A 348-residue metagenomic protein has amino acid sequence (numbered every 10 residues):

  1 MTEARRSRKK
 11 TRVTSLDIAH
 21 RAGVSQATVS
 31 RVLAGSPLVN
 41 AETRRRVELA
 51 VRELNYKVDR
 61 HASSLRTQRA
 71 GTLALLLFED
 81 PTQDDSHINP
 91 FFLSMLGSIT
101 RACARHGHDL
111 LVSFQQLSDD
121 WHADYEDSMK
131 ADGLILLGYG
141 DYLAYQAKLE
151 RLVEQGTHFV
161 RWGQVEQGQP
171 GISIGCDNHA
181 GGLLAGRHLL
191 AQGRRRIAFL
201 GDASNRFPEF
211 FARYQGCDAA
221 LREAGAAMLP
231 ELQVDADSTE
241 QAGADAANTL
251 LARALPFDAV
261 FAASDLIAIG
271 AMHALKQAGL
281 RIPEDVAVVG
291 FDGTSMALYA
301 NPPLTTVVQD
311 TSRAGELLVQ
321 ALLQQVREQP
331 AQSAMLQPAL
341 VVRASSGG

Functional and structural regions predicted by a protein language model:
M1-G71: N-terminal helix-turn-helix DNA-binding module of bacterial transcription factors
M1-K10, Q68, T72-L76, D80-R187 (+3 more regions): Alpha-helical recognition/docking segments in bacterial nutrient-uptake and carbohydrate-utilization systems
S25, G71, D132, R195-I197 (+1 more regions): Short acidic/polar active-site loop segments enriched in Thr and Asp
E53-D59, Q115-D119, M272: Short gly/ser/thr-rich secondary-structure transition/capping motifs
P81-S94, V112-W121, G140, I174-L184 (+6 more regions): Hinge/beta->alpha junction and helix N-cap segments in small-molecule ligand-binding domains
R196, M228-L232, I282-A287: Short acidic capping loops at alpha-helix termini that bridge into adjacent secondary structure
A244, N248-G348: Flexible loop/turn connectors
